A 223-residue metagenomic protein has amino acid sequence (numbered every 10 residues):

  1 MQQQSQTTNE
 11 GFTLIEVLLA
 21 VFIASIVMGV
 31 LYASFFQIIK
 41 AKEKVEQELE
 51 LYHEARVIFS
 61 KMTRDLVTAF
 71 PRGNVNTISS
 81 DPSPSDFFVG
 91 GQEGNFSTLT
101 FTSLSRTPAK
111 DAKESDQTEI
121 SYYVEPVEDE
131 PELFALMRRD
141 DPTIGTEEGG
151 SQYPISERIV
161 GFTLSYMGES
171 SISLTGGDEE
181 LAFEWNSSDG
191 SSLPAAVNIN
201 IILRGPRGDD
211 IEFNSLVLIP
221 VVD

Functional and structural regions predicted by a protein language model:
M1-F12: N-terminal leader/signal peptides at the extreme start of proteins
F12, I120, V197: Residue-level detector of short, conserved catalytic/binding motifs and their immediate flanks
I15-S34: Alpha-helical hydrophobic helix detector
V17, D116, L193: Exposed loop/turn and edge beta-strand positions of beta-sandwich/beta-sheet ligand-binding modules
A20, T77-D81, S173-E180: Short helix-coil transition/hinge motifs at the ends and kinks of transmembrane helices, capturing the brief
V30-G150: Extracytoplasmic beta-strand-rich oligomerization domains located immediately C-terminal to a leader/signal peptide
S156-D223: Short linear sequence signals and composition-biased patches located at protein termini or domain-edge surfaces
